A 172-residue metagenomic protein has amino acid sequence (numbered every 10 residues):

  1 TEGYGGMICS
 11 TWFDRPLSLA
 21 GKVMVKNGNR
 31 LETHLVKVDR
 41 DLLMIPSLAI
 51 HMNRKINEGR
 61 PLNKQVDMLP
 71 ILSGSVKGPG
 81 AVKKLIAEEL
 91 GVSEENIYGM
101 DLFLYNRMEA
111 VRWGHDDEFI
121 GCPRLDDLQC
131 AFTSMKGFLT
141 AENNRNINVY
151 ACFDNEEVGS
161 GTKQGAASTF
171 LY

Functional and structural regions predicted by a protein language model:
T1-Y172: N-terminal hydrophobic/helix-forming segments and targeting peptides
